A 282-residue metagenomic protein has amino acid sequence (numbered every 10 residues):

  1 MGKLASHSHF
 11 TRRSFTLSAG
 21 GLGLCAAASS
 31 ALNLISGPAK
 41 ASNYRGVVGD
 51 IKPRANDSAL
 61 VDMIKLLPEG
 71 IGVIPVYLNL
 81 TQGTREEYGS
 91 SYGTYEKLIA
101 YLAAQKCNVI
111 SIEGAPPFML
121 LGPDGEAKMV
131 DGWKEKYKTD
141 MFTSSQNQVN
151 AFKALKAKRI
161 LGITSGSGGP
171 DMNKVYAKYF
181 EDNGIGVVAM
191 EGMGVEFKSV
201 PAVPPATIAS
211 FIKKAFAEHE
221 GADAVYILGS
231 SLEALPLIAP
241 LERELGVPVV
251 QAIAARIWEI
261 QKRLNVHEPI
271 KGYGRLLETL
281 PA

Functional and structural regions predicted by a protein language model:
M1-F10: N-terminal secretory signal peptides
H7, S14-I35: N-terminal export signals
I35-K97, P170-M172, Y176-P204: N-terminal glycine-rich anion-binding loop in soluble enzyme alpha/beta folds
Y92-Q105, A209-G221: Short, well-structured alpha-helical segments in soluble
N108-E113, L161-T164, A222-G229: Periplasmic-binding protein-like
F118-Y137: Glycine/small-residue-rich loop that forms an oxyanion/phosphate-binding "nest" at active or ligand-binding sites
A206-E244, R256-I257: Hydrophobic alpha-helical
V249-E268: Short, flexible loop segments at boundaries between secondary-structure elements
